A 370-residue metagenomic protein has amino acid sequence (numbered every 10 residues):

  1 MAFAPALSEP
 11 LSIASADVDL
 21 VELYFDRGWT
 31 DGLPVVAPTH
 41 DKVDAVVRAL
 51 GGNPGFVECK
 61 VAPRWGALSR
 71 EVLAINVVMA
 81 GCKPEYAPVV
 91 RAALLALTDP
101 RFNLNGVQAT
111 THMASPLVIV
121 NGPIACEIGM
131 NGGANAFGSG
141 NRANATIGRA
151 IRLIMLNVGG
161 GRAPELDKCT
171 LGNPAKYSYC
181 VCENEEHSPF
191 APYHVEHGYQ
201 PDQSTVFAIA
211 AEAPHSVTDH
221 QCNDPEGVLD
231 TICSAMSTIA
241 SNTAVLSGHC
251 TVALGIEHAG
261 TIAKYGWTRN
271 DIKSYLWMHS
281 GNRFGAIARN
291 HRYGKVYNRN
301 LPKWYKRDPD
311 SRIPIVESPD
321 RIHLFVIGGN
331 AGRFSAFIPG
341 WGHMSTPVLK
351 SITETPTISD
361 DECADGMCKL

Functional and structural regions predicted by a protein language model:
M1-L370: Non-transmembrane, aqueous-exposed alpha-helical and coiled segments at domain scale
